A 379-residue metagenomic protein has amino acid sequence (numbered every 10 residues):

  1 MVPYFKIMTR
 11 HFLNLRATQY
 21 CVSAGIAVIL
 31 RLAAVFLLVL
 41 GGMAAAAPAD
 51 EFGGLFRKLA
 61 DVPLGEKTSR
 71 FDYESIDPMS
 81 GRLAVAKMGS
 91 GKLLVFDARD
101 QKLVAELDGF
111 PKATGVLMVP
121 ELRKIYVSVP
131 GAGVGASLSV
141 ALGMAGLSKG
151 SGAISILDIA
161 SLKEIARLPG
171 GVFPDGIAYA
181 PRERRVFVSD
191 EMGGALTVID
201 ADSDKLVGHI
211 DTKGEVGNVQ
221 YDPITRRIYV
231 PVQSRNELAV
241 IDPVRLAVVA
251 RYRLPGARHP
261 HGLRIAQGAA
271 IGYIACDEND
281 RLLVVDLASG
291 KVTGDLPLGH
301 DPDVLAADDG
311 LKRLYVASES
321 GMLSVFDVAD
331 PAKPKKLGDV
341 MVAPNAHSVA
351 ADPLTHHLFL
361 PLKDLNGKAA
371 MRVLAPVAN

Functional and structural regions predicted by a protein language model:
M1-P3, L37, A45: Short intrinsically disordered, low-complexity coil segments enriched in acidic
M1-V28: N-terminal secretory signal peptides that target proteins for export/translocation
K6, G42-N379: Predominantly soluble domains enriched in secretory-pathway, periplasmic, or organellar proteins
A17, A33-F36, L282, S348: A residue-level detector for conformationally permissive "hinge/kink" positions
S23, A27-G42: Bacterial N-terminal signal peptides
